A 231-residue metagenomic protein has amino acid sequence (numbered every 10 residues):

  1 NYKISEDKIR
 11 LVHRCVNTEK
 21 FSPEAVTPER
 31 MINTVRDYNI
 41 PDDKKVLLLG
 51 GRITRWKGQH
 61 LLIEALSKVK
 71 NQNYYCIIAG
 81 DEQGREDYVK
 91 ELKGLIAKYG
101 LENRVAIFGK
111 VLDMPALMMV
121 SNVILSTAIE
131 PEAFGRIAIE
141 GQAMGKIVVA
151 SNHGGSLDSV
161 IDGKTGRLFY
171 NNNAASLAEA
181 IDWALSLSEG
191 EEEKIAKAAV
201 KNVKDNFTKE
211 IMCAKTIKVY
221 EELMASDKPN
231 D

Functional and structural regions predicted by a protein language model:
C15: Carbohydrate-associated surface elements
R30-I32, Y75-E102: Short, structured helix-loop element that forms part of the nucleotide-activated donor/catalytic region
K45-K68, K90, A175, A214: A conserved mid-protein helix/loop that constitutes part of the nucleotide-sugar donor-binding site
G84-V89, E102-V111, L117, R167-L168: Active-site donor-binding acidic/aromatic loop of nucleotide-activated sugar and phosphosugar transferases involved
M119-A133, K146: Acidic donor-binding loop of glycosyltransferase active sites
I147-A150, V160: Short hydrophobic beta-strand element within catalytic cores of glycosyltransferases and related nucleotide-activated
D162-G163, R167-A174, W183-E189: Conserved acidic donor-binding segment of nucleotide-sugar-dependent glycosyltransferases
W183, G190-N206, K215-K218, E222: A short, well-ordered alpha-helix in the C-terminal region of glycosyltransferases
